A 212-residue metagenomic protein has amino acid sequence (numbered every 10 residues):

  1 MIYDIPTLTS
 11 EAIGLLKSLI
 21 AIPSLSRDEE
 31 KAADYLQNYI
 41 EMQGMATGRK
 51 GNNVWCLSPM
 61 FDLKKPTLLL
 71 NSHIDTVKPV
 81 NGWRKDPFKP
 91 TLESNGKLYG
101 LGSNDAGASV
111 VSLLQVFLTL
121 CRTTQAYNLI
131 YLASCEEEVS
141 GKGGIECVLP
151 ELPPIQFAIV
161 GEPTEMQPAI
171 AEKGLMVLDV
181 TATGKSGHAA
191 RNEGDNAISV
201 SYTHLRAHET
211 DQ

Functional and structural regions predicted by a protein language model:
M1-P79: N-terminal helical capping/dimerization or prosegment-like subdomains of hydrolases acting on amide or phosphate bonds
G51-N52, S72-I74, S134-E136, G161-T164 (+1 more regions): Fold-independent oxyanion-binding glycine-rich loops and adjacent beta-strand/coil segments at enzyme active sites
K65-I130: Active-site metal-coordination/substrate-binding segment of hydrolases, especially metallo-dependent peptidases
H73, H188, H208: Histidine-centered divalent metal-coordination motifs
A106-V177: Acidic/histidine-rich catalytic neighborhood of metal-dependent amide-processing enzymes
P150-P153, A197-Y202: Basic phosphate/pyrophosphate-binding loop/patch that engages nucleotide-derived ligands
Q167-S199: Metal-dependent peptidase/peptidase-like ectodomains
H204-A207, D211-Q212: Single conserved hydrophobic/aromatic residue that forms the stacking wall/gate of nucleotide- or nucleobase-binding
